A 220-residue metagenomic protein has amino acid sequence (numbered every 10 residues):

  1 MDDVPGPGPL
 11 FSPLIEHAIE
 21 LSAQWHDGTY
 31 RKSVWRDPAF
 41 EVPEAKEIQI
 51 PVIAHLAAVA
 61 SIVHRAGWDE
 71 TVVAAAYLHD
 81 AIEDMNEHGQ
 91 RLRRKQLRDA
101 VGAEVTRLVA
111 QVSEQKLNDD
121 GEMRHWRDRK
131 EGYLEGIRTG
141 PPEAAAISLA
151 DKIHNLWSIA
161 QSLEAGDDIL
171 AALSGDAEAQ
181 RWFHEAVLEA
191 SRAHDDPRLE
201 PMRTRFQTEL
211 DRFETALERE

Functional and structural regions predicted by a protein language model:
M1-E220: Active-site helical microenvironments for divalent-metal-assisted chemistry
